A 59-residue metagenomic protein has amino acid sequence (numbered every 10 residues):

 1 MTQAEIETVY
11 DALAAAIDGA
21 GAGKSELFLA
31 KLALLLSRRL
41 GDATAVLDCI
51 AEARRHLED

Functional and structural regions predicted by a protein language model:
A4-A12, A16-G23, D48-E58: N-terminal intrinsically disordered, cationic/polar leader segments that include organellar targeting peptides
E26-R39: An amphipathic alpha-helical micro-motif enriched in hydrophobic residues with embedded/adjacent acidic residues
S37-D48: Short helix-capping/linker segments at secondary-structure and domain boundaries
